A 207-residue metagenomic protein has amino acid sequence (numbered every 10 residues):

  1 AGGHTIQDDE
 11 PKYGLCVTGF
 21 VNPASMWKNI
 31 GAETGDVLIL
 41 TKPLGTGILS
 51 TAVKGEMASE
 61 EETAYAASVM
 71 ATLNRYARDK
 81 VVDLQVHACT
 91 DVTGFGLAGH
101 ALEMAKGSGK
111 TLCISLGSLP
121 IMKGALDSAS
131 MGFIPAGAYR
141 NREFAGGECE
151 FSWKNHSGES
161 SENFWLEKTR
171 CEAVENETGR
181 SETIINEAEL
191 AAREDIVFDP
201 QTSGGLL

Functional and structural regions predicted by a protein language model:
A1-L207: Helix-biased detector of long, well-ordered alpha-helical tracts
